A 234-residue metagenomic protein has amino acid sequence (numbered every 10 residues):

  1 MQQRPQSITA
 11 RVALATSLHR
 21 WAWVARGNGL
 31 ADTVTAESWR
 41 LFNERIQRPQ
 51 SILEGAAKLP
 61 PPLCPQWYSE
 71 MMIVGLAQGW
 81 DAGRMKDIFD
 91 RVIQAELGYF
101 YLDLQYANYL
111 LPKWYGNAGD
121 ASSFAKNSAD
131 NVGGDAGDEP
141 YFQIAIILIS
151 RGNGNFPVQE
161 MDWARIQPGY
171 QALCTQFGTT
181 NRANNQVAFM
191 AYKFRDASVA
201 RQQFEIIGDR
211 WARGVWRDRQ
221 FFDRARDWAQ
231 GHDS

Functional and structural regions predicted by a protein language model:
M1-Q6, T16-G133, E139-P168, I206-D233: Short coil/linker segments at helix-helix boundaries
A10, F100-Y101, T180: Short coil/turn motifs that N-cap or connect alpha-helices
V12, S69, N184-N185: Alpha-helical tetratricopeptide repeat
I149-Q202: Intrinsically disordered, low-complexity segments enriched in Gly and acidic/Ser/Thr residues that form flexible
